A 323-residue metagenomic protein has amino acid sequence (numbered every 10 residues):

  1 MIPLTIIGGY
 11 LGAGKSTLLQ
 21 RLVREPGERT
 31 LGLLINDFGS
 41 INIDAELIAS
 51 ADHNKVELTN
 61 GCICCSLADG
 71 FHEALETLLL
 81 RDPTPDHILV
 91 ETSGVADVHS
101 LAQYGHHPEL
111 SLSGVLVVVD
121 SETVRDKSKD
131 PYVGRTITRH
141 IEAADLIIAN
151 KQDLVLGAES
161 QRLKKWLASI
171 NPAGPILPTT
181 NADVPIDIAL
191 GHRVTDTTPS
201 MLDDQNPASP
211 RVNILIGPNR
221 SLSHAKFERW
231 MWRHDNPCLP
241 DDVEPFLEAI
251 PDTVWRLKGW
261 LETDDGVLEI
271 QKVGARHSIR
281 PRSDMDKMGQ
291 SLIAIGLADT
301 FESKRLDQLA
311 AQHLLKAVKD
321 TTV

Functional and structural regions predicted by a protein language model:
I2-R135: Nucleotide-state-sensitive switch-loop elements of NTP-binding domains
G9, R21, N150-K151, H234 (+1 more regions): Short glycine-centered, acidic/aromatic-flanked micro-motifs in structured strand/loop junctions that mark active-site
G32-L33, I88-L89, S111-D120, R139-Q152 (+1 more regions): Conserved beta-strand/loop subsegment of P-loop NTPase cores
I35, V119, K272-G274, G296: Flexible glycine-/small-residue-rich
L89, I148, R229-M231, I293: Short aromatic/hydrophobic contact patches that present stacked aromatics for nucleic-acid/ligand binding
H99, Q103-H106, D145, K165-A168: A broadly conserved amphipathic alpha-helix scaffold signal in soluble, globular proteins
Y132-I137, N150, Q161: Active-site glycine-rich loop that binds ribose-phosphate moieties when present
A143, Q152-Q290, A298-S303, D307-V323: C-terminal accessory "lid"/substrate-recognition subdomains
